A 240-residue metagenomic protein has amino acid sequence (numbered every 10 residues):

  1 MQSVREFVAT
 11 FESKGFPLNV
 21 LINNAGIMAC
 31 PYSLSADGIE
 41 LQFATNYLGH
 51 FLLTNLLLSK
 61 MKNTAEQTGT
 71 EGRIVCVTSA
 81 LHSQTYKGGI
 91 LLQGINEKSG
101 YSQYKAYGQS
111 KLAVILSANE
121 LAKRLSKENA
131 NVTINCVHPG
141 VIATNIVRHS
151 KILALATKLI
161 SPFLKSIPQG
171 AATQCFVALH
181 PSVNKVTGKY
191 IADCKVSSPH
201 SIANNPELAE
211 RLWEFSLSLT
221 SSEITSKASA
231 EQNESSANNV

Functional and structural regions predicted by a protein language model:
M1-S150, S222-E231: Rossmann-fold NAD(P)H-dependent dehydrogenase/reductase core
R5, A9-T10, I146-H149, V186 (+2 more regions): Short, charged low-complexity intrinsically disordered segments located at boundaries of structured domains
E97-K98, I152-I160: A short C-terminal helix-loop "cap" of Rossmann-like NAD(P)-dependent dehydrogenase/epimerase domains
Y101, K151-A154, I191-D193: A short alpha-helix capping/helix-coil boundary motif
S110, C136, K158-E210, E214: C-terminal helical subdomain
E207, E214-V240: C-terminal helix/juxtamembrane-tail motif
